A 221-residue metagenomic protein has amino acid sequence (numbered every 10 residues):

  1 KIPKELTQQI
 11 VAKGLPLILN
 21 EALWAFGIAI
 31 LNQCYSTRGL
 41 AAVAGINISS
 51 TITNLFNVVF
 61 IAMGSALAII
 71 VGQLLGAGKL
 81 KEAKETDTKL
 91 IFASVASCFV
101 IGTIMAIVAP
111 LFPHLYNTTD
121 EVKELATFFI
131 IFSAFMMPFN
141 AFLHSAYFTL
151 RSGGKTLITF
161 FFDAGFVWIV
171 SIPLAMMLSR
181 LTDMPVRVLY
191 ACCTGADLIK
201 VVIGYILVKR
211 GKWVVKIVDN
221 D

Functional and structural regions predicted by a protein language model:
K1-L15, V71-M136, L178-D221: Short alpha-helical transmembrane segments in multi-pass integral membrane proteins
I2-I30, L55, V59, M63 (+3 more regions): Hydrophobic faces of transmembrane alpha-helices in multi-pass small-molecule transporters and flippases across diverse
L17, E21, A29, Q33 (+5 more regions): Transmembrane alpha-helix boundary and packing residues in multipass membrane permease domains and related
A22-L55, Q73-L74, L111-D120, R180-L181: Helix-terminus/linker motif at the lipid-water interface of multi-pass membrane proteins
F26, I30, N54, A66 (+6 more regions): Transmembrane alpha-helix boundary/anchor motif
A41-A42, T156-L157, P185-V186: Membrane-helix interface segments
G45-A109, N140-T159: Small-residue-rich hydrophobic transmembrane alpha-helices
I61-G64, S133-S152, I158-V170, L174 (+1 more regions): Short runs within selected transmembrane alpha-helices of multi-pass transporters and secretion channels
